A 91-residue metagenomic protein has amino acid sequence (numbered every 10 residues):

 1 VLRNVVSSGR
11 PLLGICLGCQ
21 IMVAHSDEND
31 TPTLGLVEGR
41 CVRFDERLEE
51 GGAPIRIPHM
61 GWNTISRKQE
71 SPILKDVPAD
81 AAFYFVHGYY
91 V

Functional and structural regions predicted by a protein language model:
V1-H59: Cysteine-nucleophile active-site neighborhood
W62-V91: Active-site oxyanion/phosphate-handling segment shared across diverse enzymes
